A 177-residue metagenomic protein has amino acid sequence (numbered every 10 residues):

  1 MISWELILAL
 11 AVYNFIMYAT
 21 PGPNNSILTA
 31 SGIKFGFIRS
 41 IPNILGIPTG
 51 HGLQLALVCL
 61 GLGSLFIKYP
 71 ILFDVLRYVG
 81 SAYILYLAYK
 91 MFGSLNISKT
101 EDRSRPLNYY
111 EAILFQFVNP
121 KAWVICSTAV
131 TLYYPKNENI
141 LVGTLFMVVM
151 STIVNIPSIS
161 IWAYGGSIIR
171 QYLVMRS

Functional and structural regions predicted by a protein language model:
I2-I71, T128-M147, A163: Juxtamembrane transmembrane-helix termini in multi-pass membrane transport proteins
M17, F115, V154-N155: Hydrophobic transmembrane alpha-helices of secondary-active solute transporters
G22, G36, N119-P120, M175-R176: Short loop-to-helix capping motifs
I67-N96, V154-W162, R170-S177: Selective transmembrane alpha-helices of multi-pass membrane proteins
G93-L107: Flexible cytoplasmic inter-helical loops of multi-pass small-molecule transporters
Y109-F117: A short amphipathic helical element positioned immediately N-terminal to and/or at the very start of a transmembrane
Q116-C126: Selected transmembrane alpha-helices and immediately adjacent juxtamembrane segments of polytopic inner-membrane
